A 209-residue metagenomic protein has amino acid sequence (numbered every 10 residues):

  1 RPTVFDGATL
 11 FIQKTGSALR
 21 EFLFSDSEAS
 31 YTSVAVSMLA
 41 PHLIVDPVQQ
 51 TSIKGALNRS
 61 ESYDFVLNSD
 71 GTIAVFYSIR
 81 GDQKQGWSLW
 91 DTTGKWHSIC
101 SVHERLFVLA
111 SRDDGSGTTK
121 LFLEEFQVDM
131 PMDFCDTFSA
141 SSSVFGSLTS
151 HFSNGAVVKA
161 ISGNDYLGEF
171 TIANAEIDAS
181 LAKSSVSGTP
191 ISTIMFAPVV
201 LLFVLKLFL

Functional and structural regions predicted by a protein language model:
T3-A8, K14-L209: Beta-sheet repeat architectures centered on beta-propellers
